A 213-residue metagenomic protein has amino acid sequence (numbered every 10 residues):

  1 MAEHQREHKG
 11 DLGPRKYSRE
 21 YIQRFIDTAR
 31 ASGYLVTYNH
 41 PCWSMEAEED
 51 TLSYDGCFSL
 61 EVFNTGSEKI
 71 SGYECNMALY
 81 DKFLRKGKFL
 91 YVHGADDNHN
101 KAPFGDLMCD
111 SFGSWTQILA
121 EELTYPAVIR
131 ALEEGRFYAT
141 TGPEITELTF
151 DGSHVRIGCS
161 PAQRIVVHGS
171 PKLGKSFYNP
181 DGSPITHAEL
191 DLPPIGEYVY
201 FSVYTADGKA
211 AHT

Functional and structural regions predicted by a protein language model:
M1-C57, N64-C75: Catalytic cores of extracellular degradative/oxidative enzymes
A2-E3, E46-T213: Charged catalytic cores and adjacent phosphate/nucleic-acid-binding surfaces used for phosphate/nucleic-acid chemistry
